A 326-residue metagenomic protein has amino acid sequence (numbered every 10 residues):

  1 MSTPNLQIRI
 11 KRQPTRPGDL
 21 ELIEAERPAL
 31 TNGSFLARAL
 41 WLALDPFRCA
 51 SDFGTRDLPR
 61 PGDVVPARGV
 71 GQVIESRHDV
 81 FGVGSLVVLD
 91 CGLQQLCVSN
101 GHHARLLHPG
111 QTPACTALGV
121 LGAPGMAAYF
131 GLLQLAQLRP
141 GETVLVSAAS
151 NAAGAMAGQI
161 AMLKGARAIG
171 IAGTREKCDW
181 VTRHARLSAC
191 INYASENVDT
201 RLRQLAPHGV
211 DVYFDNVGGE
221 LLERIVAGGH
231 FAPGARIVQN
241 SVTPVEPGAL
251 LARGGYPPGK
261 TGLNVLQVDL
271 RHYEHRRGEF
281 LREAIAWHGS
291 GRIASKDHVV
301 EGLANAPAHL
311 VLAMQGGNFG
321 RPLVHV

Functional and structural regions predicted by a protein language model:
T3, E274-V326: C-terminal hydrophobic helical "lid"/dimerization subdomain of Rossmann-like NAD(P)H-dependent oxidoreductases
E26-L44, S51-L93: Glycine-rich beta-strand-centered segment in the early N-terminal region that forms part of a ligand/cofactor-binding
A67-Q72, V80-A148, R292: NAD(P)H dinucleotide-binding glycine-rich loop of Rossmann-like/cofactor-binding domains, especially the beta1-alpha1
S76-V80, G170-W180, A194, V198 (+2 more regions): Short glycine/proline-centered loop/turn elements that form peptide/ligand docking sites
Q95, G173-R183, G248-G255: Short, glycine/polar-rich helix-capping loops at beta-to-alpha or helix-loop-helix junctions that flank or form
L121-E196: Mid-domain Rossmann-like dinucleotide-binding core that forms the NAD(H)/NADP(H) cofactor-binding site
N197-H208: Short amphipathic alpha-helix with an adjacent loop that forms part of the alpha/beta core around
E220-R292: Glycine-rich phosphate-binding loop and adjacent beta-alpha segment of Rossmann(oid) nucleotide-cofactor-binding
